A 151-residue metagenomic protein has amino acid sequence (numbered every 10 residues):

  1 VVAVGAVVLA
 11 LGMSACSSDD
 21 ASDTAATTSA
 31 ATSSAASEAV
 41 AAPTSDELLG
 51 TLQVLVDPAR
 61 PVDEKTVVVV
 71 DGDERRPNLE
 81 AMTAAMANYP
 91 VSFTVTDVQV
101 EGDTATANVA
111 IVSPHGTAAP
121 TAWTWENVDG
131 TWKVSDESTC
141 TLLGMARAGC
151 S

Functional and structural regions predicted by a protein language model:
V1-V4: Bacterial N-terminal signal peptides that target proteins for export
G12-A15: C-terminal motif of bacterial Sec signal peptides marking the signal peptidase cleavage site
S17-D20: Bacterial signal peptide processing site
D23-E38: Extracellular mucin-like PTS domains
A35-M82: Core segments of small alpha/beta cavity-forming domains
A81-A118: Surface-exposed, charged secondary-structure patches
P120-C150: Short beta-strand edge/turn micro-motifs at domain boundaries
